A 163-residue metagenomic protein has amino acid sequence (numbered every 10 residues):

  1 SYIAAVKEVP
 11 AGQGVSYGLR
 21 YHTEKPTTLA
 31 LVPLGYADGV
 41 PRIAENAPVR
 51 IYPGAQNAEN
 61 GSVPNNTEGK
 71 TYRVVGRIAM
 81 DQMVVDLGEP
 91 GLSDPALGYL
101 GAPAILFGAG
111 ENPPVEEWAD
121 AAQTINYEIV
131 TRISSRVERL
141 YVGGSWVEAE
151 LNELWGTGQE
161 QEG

Functional and structural regions predicted by a protein language model:
S1-G163: Active-site anion/phosphate-binding pocket segments in diverse small-molecule metabolic enzymes
